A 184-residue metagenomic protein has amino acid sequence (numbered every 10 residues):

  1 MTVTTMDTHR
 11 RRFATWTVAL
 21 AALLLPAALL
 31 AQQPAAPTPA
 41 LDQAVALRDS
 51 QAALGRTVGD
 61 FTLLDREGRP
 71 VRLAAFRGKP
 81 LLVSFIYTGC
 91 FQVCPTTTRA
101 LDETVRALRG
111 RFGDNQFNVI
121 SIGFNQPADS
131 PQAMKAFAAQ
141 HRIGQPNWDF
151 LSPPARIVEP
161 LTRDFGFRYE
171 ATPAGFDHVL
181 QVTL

Functional and structural regions predicted by a protein language model:
M1-R11: N-terminal secretory signal peptides that target proteins for export/translocation
R10-A14, A31: N-terminal export leaders
A19, L29-L30: Cleavable N-terminal signal peptides
A35-A74, R99-E103: N-terminal "domain-start" segment that seeds a small globular fold
L73-T97, L101: Short active-site neighborhood of thiol/selenol oxidoreductases, capturing the structured segment around
T98-L161: Structural microenvironment flanking redox-active thiols in thiol-disulfide oxidoreductases
G144-L184: Thiol/selenol-based redox catalytic cores and closely related redox-interacting motifs
